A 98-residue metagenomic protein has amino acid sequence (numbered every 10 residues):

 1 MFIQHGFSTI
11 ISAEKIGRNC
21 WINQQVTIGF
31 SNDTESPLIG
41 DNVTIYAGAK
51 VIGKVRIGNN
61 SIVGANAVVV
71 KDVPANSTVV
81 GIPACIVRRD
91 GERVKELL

Functional and structural regions predicted by a protein language model:
M1-V87, E92: Structural signal for interior beta-strand "rungs" in well-ordered beta-sheet cores of soluble enzyme domains
G81, L97-L98: C-terminal membrane module of polytopic membrane proteins
